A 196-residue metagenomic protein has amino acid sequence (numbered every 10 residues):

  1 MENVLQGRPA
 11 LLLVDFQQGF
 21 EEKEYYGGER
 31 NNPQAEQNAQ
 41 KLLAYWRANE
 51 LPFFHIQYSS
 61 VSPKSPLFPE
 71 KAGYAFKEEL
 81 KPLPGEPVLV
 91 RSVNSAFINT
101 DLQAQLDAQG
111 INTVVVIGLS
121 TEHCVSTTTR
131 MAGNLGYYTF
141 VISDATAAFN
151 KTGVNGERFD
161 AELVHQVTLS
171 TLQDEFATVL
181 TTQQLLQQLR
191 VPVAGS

Functional and structural regions predicted by a protein language model:
M1-A10, Q37-K41, A48-N49, P66-S196: Active-site-adjacent betaalpha module
L11-F16: N-terminal nucleotide-binding beta1-loop-alpha1 segment
Q17-K23: Short acidic, Gly/Ser-rich segments with clustered Asp/Glu that frequently serve as metal-coordination loops in enzyme
G19, V61, A148: Active-site loop signature of alpha/beta-hydrolase-fold enzymes
Y25-N32, K64-L67, G156-R158: Short glycine-enriched, charge-decorated loop/helix-capping segments at active-site entrances that position
W46-V61: Von Willebrand factor
